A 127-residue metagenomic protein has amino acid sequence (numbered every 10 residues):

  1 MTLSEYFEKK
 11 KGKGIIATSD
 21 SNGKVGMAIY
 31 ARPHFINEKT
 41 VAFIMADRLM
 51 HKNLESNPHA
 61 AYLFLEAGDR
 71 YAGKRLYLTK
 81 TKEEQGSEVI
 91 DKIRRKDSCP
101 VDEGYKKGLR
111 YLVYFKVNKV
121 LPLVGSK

Functional and structural regions predicted by a protein language model:
M1-K127: Binding-site signature for planar aromatic cofactors or substrates
